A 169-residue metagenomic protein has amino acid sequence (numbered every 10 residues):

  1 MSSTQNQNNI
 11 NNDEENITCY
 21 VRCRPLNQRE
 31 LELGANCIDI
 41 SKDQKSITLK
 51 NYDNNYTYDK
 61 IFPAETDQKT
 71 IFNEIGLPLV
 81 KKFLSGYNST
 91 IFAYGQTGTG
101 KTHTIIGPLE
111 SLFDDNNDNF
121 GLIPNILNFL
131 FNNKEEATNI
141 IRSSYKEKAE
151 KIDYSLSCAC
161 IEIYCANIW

Functional and structural regions predicted by a protein language model:
M1-I47, N51-N55: Long, basic/Gly/Ser/Thr-rich N-terminal segments that mediate initial subcellular attachment or targeting
S2-Q7, S41-W169: P-loop NTPase motor catalytic core
